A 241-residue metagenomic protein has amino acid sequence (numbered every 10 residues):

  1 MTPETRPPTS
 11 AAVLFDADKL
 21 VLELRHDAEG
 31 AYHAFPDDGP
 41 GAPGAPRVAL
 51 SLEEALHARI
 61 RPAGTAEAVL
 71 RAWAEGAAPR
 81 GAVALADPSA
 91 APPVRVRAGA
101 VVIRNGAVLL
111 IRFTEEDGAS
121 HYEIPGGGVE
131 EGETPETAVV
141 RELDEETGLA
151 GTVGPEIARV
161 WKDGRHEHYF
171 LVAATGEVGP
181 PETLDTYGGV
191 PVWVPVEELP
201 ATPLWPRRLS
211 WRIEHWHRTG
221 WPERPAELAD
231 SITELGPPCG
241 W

Functional and structural regions predicted by a protein language model:
M1-A11, W73-G99: Acidic, metal-coordinating catalytic segment for phosphate/diphosphate chemistry, firing primarily on the Nudix
M1-G30, G64, P203-W221, G240: Hydrophobic, helix-prone linear segments
P8-S10, V96-A98, G106, H166-H168 (+1 more regions): Change "...and in nucleic-acid phosphodiester-cleaving endonucleases..." to "...and in nucleic-acid processing enzymes
D16, L20-A45, I103-E145: Conserved Nudix-box catalytic region and its N-terminal flanking loop in Nudix hydrolases and closely related
P40-P79, D87, V129-T152, V160-R208 (+1 more regions): Unchanged
E67-A86, S210-W241: Charged phosphate-binding loop/patch that engages nucleotide di/tri-phosphates or the phosphate backbone of nucleic
